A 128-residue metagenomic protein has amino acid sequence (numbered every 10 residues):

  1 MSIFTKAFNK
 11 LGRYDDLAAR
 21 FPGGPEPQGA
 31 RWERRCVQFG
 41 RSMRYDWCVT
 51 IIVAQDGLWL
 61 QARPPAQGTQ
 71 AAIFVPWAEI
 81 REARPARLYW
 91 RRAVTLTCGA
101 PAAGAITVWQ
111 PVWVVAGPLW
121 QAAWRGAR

Functional and structural regions predicted by a protein language model:
M1-Q55: Anionic N-terminal interaction surfaces
I3, I51-I52, I73, I80 (+1 more regions): Weak global preference for isoleucine
R13-A30, E79-R128: Acidic, Ser/Thr- and proline-rich intrinsically disordered linker/docking segments of eukaryotic scaffolds
Q28, Q38, Q55, Q61 (+3 more regions): Residue-identity detector for glutamine
D46-C48, Q70, R91-A93: Short, surface-exposed coil-to-beta transition loops
T50-I52, W59-Q61, V94-T95: Short, hydrophobic/aromatic-rich beta-strand segments within well-structured domains
Q55-R87: Phosphoinositide-binding peripheral membrane targeting modules
